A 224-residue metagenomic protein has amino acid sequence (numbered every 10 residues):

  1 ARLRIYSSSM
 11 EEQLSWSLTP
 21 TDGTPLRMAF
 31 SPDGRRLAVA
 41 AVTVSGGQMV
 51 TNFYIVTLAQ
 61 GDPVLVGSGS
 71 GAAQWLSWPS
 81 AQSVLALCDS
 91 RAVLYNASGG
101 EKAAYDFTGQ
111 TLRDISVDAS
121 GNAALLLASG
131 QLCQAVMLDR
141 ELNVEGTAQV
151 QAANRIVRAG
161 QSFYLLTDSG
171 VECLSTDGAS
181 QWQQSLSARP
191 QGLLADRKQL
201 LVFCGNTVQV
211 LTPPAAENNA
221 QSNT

Functional and structural regions predicted by a protein language model:
R2-R4, G46-Y54, A92-Y95, Q131-V136 (+2 more regions): Structural motif
S7-E11, T57-G61, N96-G100, D139-E141 (+2 more regions): Short loop/turn segments that connect beta-strands within beta-propeller blades
E12-L18, G61-G67, G100-D106, L142-A148 (+1 more regions): A short beta-strand motif characteristic of beta-propeller blades
D22-F30, S70-P79, G109-A119, V150-G160 (+1 more regions): Repeated scaffold domains used in trafficking and secretory/extracellular systems, primarily beta-propellers
F30, L37-S98: Solenoidal tandem-repeat scaffolds enriched in leucines and small polar residues
L37, V84, A123-A124, F163 (+1 more regions): Hydrophobic beta-strand positions that form the internal "hydrophobic ladder" of WD40/Gbeta-like beta-propeller blades
V42, D89, A128, D168 (+1 more regions): Short loop/turn segments immediately following the C-termini of beta-strands
G192-N223: Blade-level signature of beta-propeller repeat domains, shared across WD40, Kelch, NHL, RCC1 and BNR/Asp-box propellers
